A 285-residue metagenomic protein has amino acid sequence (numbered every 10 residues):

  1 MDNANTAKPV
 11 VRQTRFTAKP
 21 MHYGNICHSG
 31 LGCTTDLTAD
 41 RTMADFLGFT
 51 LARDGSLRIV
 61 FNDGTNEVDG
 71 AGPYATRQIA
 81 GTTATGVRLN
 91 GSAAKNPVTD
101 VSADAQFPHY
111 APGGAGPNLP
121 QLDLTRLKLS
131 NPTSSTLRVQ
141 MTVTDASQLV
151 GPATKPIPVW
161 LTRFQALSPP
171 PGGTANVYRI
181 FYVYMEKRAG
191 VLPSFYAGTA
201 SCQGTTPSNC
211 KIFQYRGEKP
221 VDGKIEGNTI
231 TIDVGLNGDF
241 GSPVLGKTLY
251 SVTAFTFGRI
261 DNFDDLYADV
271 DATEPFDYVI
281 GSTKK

Functional and structural regions predicted by a protein language model:
M1-S102: Extracellular, repeat-based ectodomains that mediate carbohydrate processing or recognition
N3-N5, Q165-P170, C202-G204: Change "in extracellular beta-sheet-rich domains … of secreted and cell-surface proteins" to "in beta-sheet-rich domains
R12-T17, G172-E186, I212-K219, L266-G281: Short amphipathic beta-strand/extended segments with alternating polar/hydrophobic composition
L47, T125-L129, G217-G223: Beta-strand-rich interaction surfaces with strong enrichment in secreted/lumenal proteins
L51, G55-A71, D222-P275: Ser/Thr/Pro-rich, low-complexity mucin-like regions that serve as glycosylated stalks/linkers or repetitive adhesive
T85-N96, A166-V177, D239-K285: Acidic/polar low-complexity flexible segments
L89, A93-G198: Surface-exposed, glycine/proline- and aromatic-rich loop segments on solvent-exposed faces across compartments
Y196-S242: Acidic, glycine-rich flexible loop segments
